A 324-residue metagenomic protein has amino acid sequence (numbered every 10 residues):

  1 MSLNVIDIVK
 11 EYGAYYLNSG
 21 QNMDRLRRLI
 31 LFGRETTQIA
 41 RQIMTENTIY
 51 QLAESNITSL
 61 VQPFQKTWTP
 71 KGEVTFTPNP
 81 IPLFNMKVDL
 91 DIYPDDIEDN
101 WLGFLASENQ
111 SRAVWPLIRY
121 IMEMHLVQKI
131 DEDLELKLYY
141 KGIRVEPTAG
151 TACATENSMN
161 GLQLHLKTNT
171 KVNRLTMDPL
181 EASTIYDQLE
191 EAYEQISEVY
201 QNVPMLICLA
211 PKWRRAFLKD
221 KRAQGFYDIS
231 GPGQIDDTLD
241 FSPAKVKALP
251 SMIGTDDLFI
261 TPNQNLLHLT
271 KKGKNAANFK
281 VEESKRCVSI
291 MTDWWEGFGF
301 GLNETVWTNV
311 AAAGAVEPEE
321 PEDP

Functional and structural regions predicted by a protein language model:
S2-A53, E156-M177, R215-P324: Sequence/fold signature of self-assembling virion shell proteins
N18-N22, D131-Y140, N202-M205: Intrinsically disordered or highly flexible coil/loop and linker segments, enriched in small and charged/polar residues
N22-F104, C153-T155: Assembly/oligomerization interface modules of large self-assembling protein complexes
M86, Y120, V203, S284-V288: Residues at beta-strand starts and edge strands
P94, P211-W213, W294: Short, flexible loop/turn elements at secondary-structure junctions
N100-W101, E135, A216-L218: Short helix/loop capping segments that flank catalytic or ligand/cofactor-binding pockets
G103-E191, P321-D323: Alpha-helical scaffold segments that mediate packing/assembly in large oligomeric complexes
D178-Q224, I229: Ordered core of a single globular domain
